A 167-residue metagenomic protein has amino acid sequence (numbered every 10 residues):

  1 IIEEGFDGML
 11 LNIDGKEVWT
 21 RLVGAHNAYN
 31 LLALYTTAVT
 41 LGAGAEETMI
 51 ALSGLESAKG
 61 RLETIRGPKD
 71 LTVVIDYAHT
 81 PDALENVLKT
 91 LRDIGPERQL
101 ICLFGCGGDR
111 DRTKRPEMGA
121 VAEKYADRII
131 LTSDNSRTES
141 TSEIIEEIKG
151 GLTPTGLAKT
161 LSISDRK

Functional and structural regions predicted by a protein language model:
I1, G60, T141-I144: Short secondary-structure transition/capping segments
I1, K16, T160-L161: Structural signal for short hydrophobic segments within the conserved structured cores of catalytic domains across
G5-F6, L11-R128: Nucleotide phosphate-binding/pyrophosphate-handling subdomain across enzymes that bind or process nucleotide phosphates
G119-K167: C-terminal helical cap/extension that packs against the catalytic core of soluble nucleotide-cofactor enzymes
